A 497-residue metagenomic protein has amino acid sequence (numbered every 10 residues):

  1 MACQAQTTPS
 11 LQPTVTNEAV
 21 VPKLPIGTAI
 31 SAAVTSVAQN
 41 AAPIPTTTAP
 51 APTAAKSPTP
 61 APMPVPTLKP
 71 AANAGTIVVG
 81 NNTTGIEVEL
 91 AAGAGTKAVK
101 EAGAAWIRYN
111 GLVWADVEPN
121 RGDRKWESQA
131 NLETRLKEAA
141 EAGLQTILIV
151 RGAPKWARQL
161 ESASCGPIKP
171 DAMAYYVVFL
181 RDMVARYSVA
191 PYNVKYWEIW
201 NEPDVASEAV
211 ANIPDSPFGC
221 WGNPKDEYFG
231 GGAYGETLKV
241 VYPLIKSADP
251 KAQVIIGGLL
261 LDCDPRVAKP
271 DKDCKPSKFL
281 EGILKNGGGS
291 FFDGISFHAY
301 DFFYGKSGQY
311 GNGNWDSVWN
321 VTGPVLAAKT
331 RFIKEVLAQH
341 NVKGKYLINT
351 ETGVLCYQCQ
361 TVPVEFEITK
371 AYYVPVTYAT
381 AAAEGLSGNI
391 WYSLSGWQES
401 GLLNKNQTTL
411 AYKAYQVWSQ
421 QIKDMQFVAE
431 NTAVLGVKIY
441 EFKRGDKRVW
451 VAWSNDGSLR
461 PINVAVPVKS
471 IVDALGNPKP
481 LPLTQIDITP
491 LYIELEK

Functional and structural regions predicted by a protein language model:
C3-I77, V464: Ser/Thr-rich, Proline-interspersed low-complexity disordered segments
L68-I199, D204-F229, L259-L261, D271: N-terminal substrate-binding region of glycoside hydrolase catalytic domains
G80-T84, A102-W106, A140-T146, P191-Y196 (+4 more regions): Loop/turn elements at helix/coil->beta-strand transitions in domains of secreted/extracellular proteins
I107, A139, M183, W197 (+9 more regions): Conserved, mostly hydrophobic/aromatic
F229-Y373, E384: Noncatalytic carbohydrate-binding groove/subsite architecture in carbohydrate-active enzymes
N349-I422, Q426-L435: Aromatic/acidic polysaccharide-binding cleft in carbohydrate-active enzymes
A433-P467, A474-G476: Carbohydrate-binding surface patches
K479-K497: C-terminal beta-strand-rich structural cap/linker in extracellular carbohydrate-active enzymes
